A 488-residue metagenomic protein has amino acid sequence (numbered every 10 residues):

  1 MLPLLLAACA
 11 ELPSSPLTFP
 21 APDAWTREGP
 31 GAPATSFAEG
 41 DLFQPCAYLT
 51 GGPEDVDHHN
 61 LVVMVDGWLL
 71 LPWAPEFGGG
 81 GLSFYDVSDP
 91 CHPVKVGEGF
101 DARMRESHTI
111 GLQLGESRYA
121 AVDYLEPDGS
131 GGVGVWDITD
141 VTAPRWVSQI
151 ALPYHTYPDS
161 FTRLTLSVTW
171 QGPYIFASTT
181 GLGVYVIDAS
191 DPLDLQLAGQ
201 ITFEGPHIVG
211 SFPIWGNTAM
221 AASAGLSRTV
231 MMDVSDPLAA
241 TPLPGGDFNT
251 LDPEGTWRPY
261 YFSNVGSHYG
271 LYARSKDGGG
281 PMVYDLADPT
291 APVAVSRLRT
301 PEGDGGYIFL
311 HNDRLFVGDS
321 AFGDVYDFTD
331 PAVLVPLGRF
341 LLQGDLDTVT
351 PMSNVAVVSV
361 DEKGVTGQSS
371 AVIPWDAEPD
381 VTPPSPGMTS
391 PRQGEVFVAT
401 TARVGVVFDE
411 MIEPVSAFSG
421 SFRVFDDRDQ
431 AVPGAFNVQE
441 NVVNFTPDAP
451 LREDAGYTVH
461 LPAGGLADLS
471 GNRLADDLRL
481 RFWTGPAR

Functional and structural regions predicted by a protein language model:
A7-A8: C-terminal motif of bacterial Sec signal peptides marking the signal peptidase cleavage site
E11-T382: Feature marking well-ordered beta-strand scaffolds used for ligand recognition
V365-T366, N472-D476: Short, exposed coil/turn segments at beta-strand boundaries within extracellular/luminal domains
A377-V398: Short, compositionally biased P/S/T/A/G/V-rich stretches that sit at domain boundaries
T400-F436, G464-S470, L478-F482: Short, surface-exposed alpha-helix to beta-strand junction/turn motifs within ectodomains of secreted and cell-envelope
N441-F445: Short strand-edge motifs at loop-to-beta-strand transitions and within beta-strands of extracellular beta-rich domains
A449-A455: Surface-exposed, short loops/turns at beta-strand junctions within beta-sandwich domains
A455-G464: Contiguous beta-strand segments of beta-sheet-rich domains
